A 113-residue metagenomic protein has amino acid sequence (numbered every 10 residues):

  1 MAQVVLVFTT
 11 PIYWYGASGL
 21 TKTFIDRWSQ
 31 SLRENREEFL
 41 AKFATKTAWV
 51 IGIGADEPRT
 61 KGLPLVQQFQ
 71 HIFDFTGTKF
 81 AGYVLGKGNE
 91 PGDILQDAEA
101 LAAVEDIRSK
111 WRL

Functional and structural regions predicted by a protein language model:
M1-D74: Helix-loop-strand module that forms the ligand-binding subsite of alpha/beta enzymes
R59, Q67-L113: Glycine-rich phosphate/pyrophosphate-binding loop and the adjoining helix
